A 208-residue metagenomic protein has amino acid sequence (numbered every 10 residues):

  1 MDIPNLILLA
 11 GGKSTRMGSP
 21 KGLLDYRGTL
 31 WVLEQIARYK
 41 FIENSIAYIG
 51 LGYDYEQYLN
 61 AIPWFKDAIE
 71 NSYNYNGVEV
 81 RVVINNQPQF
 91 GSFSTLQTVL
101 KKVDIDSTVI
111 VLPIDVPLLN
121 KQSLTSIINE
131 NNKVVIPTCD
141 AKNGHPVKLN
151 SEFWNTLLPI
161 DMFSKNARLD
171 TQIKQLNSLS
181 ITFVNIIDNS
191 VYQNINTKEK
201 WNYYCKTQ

Functional and structural regions predicted by a protein language model:
D2, F163-Q208: Conserved alpha/beta core of the MobA/IspD/sugar-nucleotide pyrophosphorylase nucleotidyltransferase superfamily
D2-N143, N177-D188: Nucleotide and nucleotide-moiety/phosphate-recognizing core
K21, I62, S123, L158-D161 (+2 more regions): Short, flexible helix/strand-to-coil boundary loops that buttress conserved ligand/catalytic motifs in alpha/beta
L118, K148, N194-I195: Short aromatic/basic micro-patch
L118, S123, F153-T156, K200: Short, well-ordered alpha-helical scaffold segment located in the soluble/lumenal catalytic or ligand-binding core
K142-G144, K148-L149, R168, S190: A conserved catalytic-core signature of glycosyltransferases
G144-L157, K198: Conserved nucleotide-sugar donor-binding and metal-coordinating catalytic region shared by glycosyltransferases
